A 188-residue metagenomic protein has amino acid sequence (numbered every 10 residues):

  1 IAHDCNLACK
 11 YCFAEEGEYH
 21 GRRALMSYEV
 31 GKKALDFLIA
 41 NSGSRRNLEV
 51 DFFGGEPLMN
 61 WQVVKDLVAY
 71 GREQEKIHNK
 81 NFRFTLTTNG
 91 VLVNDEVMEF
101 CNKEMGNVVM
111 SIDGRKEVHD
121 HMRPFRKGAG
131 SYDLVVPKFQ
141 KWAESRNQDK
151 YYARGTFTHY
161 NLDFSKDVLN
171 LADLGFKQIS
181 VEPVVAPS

Functional and structural regions predicted by a protein language model:
I1-Y28: Canonical Radical SAM [4Fe-4S] cluster-binding loop centered on the CxxxCxxC motif and its immediate flanking residues
E15-H20, E117, A186-S188: A short, flexible beta-alpha/helix-coil linker loop
R22-M26, L58-M59, G130: Short, surface-exposed alpha-helical recognition segments that flank or form part of ligand/macromolecule-binding
G31, L35-D51, N60-A186: Radical SAM/AdoMet-radical enzyme domain recognition
G54-G55: Short acidic donor-binding/metal-coordinating loop in glycosyltransferase active sites
